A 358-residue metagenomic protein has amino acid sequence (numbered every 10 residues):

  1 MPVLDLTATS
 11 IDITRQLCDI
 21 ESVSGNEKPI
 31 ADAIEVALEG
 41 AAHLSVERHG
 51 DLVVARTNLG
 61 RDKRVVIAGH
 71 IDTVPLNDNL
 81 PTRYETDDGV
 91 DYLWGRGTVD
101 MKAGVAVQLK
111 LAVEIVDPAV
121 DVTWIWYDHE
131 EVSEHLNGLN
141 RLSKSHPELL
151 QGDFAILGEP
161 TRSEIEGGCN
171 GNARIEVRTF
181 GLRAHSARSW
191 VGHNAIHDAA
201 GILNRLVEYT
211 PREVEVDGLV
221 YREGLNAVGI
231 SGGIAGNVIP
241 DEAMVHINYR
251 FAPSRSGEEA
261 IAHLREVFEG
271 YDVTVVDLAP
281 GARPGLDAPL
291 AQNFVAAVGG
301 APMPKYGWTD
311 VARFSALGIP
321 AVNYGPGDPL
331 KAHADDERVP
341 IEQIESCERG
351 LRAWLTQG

Functional and structural regions predicted by a protein language model:
P2-D5, S22-V23, P160, G167-G168 (+1 more regions): Metal-dependent amide/peptide-bond hydrolase catalytic core, centered on the "pita-bread" metallohydrolase fold
P2-T98, D117-A119: Acidic/His- and Gly-rich active-site-bordering loop/insert found across diverse amide/peptide-bond hydrolases
I11, K28-D32, V105, E258-R265 (+1 more regions): Short, surface-exposed alpha-helical segments at coil->helix boundaries
I34, V105-I115, L139-L142, A199-I202 (+2 more regions): Buried hydrophobic packing segments
E39-L44, G50-D51, T57-R64, E114-D121 (+4 more regions): Short glycine/proline-enriched coil/turn segments at helix->beta-strand junctions
T86-D91, L111-I125, E148-Q151, L206-V216 (+1 more regions): Phosphate-handling active-site elements
A106-R174: Acidic/histidine-rich catalytic neighborhood of metal-dependent amide-processing enzymes
